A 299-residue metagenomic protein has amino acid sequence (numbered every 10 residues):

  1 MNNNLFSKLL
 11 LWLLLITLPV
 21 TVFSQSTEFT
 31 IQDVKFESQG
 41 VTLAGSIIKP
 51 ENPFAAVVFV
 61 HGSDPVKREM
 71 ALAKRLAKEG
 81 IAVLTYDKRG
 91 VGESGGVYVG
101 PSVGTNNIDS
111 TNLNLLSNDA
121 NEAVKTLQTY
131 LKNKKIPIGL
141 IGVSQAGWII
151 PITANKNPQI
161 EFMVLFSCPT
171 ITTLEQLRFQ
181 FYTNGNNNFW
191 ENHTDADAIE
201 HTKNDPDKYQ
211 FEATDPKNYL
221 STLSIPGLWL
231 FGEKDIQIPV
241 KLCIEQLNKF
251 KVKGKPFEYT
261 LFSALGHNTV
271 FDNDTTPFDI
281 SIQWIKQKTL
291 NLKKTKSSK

Functional and structural regions predicted by a protein language model:
Q25-E51: N-terminal cap/lid segment of alpha/beta-hydrolase-fold proteins
F54-G62: Short beta-strand element of the alpha/beta-hydrolase
L72, I225, P239-K249: Short alpha-helix in the alpha/beta-hydrolase fold that links the catalytic acid
L76-G100: Conserved alpha/beta-hydrolase
N106-Y130: Alpha/beta-hydrolase active-site loop
K156-E200: Hydrolase active-site cap/lid region
L223, W229-F231, D235: Short beta-strand/loop motif that positions the catalytic acidic residue of the alpha/beta-hydrolase fold
L265-K299: Catalytic active-site module of serine/aspartate enzymes centered on a nucleophile-bearing elbow/loop
